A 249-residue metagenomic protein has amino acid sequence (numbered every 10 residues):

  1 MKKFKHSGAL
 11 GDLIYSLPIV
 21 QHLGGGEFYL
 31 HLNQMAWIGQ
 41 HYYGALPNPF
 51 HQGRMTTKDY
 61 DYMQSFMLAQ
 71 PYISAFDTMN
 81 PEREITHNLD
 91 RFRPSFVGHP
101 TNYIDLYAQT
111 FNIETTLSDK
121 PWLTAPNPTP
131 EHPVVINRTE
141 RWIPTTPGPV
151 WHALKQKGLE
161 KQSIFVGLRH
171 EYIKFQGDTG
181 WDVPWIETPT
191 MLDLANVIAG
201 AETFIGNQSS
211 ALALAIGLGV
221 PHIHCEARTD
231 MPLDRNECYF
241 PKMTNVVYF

Functional and structural regions predicted by a protein language model:
M1-F249: Catalytic machinery of carbohydrate-active enzymes, primarily nucleotide-sugar-dependent glycosyltransferases
